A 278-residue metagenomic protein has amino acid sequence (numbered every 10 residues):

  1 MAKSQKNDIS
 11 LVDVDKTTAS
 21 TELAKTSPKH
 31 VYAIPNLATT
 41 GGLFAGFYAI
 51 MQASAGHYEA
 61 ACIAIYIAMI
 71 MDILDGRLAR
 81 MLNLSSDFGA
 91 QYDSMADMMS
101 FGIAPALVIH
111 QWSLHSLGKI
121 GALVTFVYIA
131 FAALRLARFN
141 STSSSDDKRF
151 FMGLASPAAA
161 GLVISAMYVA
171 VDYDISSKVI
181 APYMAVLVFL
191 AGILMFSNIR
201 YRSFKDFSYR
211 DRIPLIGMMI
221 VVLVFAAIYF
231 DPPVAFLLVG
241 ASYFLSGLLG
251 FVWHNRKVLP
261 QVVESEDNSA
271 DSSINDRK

Functional and structural regions predicted by a protein language model:
M1-I73, G250, D276-K278: Topogenic membrane-insertion module of multi-pass membrane proteins
M1-L23, K148-K278: C-terminal membrane-associated helical module and adjoining short loops/tails
S27-N36, D87-A96, R149-M152, S203-I213: Short, amphipathic, aromatic/basic-enriched membrane-interface segments that mark the entry/exit of transmembrane
Y32-T40, M81-L136, A166-Y168, K178: Multi-pass membrane catalytic core of lipid/isoprenoid biosynthesis enzymes
F44-Y48, I103-A106, M218-A226: Hydrophobic, membrane-inserted alpha-helices
A53-E59, H115-S116, A227-F236: Transmembrane helix interruption/hinge and helix-loop junction motifs
E59-I70, G118-F131, V179-A191: Structural signature of hydrophobic alpha-helical transmembrane segments
D75-S86, A133-K148, F196-K205, L249-N255: C-terminal ends of transmembrane helices
